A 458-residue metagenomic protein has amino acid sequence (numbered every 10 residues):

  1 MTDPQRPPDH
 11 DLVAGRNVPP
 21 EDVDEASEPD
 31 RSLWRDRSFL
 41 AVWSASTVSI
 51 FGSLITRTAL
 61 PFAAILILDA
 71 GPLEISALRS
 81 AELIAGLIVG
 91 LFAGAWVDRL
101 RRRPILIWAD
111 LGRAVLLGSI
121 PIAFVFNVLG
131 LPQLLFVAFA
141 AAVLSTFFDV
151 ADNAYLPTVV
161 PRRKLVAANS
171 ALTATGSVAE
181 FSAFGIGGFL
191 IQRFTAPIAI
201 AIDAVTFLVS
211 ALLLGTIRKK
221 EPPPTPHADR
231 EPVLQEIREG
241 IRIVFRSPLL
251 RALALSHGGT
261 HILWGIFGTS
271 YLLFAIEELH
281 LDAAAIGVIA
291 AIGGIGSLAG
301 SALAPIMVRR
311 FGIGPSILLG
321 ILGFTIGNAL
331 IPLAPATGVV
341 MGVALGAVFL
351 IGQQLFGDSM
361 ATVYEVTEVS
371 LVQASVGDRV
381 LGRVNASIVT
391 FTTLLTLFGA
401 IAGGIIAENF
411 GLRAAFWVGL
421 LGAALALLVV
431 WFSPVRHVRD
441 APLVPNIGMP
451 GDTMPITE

Functional and structural regions predicted by a protein language model:
T2-E458: Alpha-helical transmembrane-bundle signature of multi-pass membrane transport and export proteins
